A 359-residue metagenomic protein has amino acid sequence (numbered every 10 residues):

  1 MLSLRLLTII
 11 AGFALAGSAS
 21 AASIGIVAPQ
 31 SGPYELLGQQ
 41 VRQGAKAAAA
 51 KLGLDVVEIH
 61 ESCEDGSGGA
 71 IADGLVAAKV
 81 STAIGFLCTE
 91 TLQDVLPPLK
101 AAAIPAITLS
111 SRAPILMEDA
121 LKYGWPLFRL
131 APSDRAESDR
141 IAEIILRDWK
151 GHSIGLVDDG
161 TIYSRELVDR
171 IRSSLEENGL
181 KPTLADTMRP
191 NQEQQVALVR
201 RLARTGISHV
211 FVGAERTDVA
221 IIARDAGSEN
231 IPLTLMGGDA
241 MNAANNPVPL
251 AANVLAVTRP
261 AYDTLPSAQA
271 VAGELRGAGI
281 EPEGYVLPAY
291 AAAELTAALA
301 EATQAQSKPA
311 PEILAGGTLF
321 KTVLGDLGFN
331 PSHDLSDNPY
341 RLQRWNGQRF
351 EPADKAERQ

Functional and structural regions predicted by a protein language model:
L2-I10, A21-Q359: Extracytosolic ligand-binding ectodomains
A16-A19: N-terminal signal peptide c-region/cleavage motif recognized by signal peptidases
